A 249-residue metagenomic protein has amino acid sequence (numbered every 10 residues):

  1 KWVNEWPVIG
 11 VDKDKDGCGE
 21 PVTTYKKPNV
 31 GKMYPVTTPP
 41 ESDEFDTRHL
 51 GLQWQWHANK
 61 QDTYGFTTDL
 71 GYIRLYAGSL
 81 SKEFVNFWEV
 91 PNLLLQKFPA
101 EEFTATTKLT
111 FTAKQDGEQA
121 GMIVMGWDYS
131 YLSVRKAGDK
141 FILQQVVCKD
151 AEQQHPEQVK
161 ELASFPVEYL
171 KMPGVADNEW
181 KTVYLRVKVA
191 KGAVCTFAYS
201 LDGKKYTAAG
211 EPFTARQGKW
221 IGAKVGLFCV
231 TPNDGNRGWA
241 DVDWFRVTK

Functional and structural regions predicted by a protein language model:
K1-V3: Catalytic-core region of carbohydrate-active enzymes that cleave or remodel glycosidic bonds
E5-K249: Extracellular glycan-recognition regions
